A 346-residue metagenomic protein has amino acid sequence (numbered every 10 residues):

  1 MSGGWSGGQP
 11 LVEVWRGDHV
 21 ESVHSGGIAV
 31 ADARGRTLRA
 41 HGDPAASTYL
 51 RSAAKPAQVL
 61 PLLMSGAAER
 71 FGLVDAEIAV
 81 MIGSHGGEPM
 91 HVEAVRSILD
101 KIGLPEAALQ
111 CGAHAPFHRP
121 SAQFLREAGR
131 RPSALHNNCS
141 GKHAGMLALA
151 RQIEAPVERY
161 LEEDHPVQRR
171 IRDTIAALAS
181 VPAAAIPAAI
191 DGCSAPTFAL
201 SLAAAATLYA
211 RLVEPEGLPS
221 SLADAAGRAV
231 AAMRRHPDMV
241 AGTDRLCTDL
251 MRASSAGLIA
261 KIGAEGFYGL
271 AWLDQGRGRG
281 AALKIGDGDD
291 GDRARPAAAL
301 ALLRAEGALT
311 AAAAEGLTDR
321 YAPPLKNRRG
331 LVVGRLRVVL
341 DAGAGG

Functional and structural regions predicted by a protein language model:
M1-A45: Beta-lactamase-like hydrolase cores
M1-G7, V74-A185: Active-site-adjacent helix/loop patches that line small-molecule binding or acyl-intermediate pockets
G17-V20, H136, G257-I262: Short Gly/Pro-enriched turn/cap motifs at secondary-structure boundaries
V23-I28, A144, R172, E265-Y268: Short glycine-rich loop/turn motifs
H41-Y49, M81-H85, G129-N137, A189-P196 (+1 more regions): A short glycine/serine-rich beta->alpha loop
R51-A67: Active-site SXXK
M64-F71, G103-A107, I153-R159, P166-R172 (+4 more regions): Bacterial peptidoglycan biogenesis and beta-lactam-recognition machinery
A210-G346: Structured C-terminal helix/loop/strand segments within mature extracytoplasmic catalytic/sensor domains
